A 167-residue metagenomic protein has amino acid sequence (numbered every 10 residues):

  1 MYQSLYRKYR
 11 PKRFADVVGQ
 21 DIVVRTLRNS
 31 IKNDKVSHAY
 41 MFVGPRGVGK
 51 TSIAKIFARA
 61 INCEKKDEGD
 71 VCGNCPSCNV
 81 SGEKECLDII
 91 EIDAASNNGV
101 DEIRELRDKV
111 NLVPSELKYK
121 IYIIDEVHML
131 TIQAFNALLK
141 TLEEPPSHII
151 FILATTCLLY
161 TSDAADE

Functional and structural regions predicted by a protein language model:
M1-S162: P-loop/Walker A NTP-binding region and its immediately flanking N-terminal helices in P-loop NTPase folds
D163-E167: A short, hydrophobic C-terminal helix/tail in secreted or cell-surface proteins
